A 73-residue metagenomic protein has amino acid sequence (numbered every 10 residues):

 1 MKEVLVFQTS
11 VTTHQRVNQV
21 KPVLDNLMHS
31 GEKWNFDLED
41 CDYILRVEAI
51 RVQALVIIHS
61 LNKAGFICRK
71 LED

Functional and structural regions predicted by a protein language model:
M1-T13: Short glycine-/aliphatic-rich beta-strand segments at the starts of folded cytosolic domains
S10-H29: Short amphipathic alpha-helix segments
L27-H29, I58-R69: A common structural junction motif
K33-F36, G65-D73: Conserved short beta-strand edge segments in small beta-sheet-based binding/regulatory domains
L38-D42: Short Gly/Ser/Thr- and Asp/Glu-enriched loop/turn motifs at secondary-structure junctions
A49-A54: Helix N-cap motif at beta-to-alpha junctions
